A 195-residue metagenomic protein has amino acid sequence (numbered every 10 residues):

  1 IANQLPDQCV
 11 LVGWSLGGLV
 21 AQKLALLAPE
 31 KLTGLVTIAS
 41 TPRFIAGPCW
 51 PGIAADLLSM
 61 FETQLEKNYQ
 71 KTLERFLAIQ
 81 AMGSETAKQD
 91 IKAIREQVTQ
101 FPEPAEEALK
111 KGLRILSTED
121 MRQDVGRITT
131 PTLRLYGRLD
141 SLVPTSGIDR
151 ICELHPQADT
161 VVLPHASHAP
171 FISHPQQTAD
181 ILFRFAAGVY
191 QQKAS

Functional and structural regions predicted by a protein language model:
I1-V12, D180: Active-site loop/oxyanion-hole signature of alpha/beta-hydrolase fold enzymes
G13-G17, A21: Gly/Ala-rich beta-loop-alpha elbow adjacent to hydrolase catalytic centers
L26, K31-K67, A108: Flexible "cap/lid" loop of the alpha/beta hydrolase fold
K67-D124: Conserved alpha/beta-hydrolase catalytic His-Asp/Glu region
I128, R134-Y136, D140: Short beta-strand/loop motif that positions the catalytic acidic residue of the alpha/beta-hydrolase fold
S141-G147: Conserved alpha/beta-hydrolase "acid-adjacent" motif
D149-A158: Active-site-adjacent alpha-helix of alpha/beta-hydrolase-fold enzymes
A158-S195: Catalytic active-site module of serine/aspartate enzymes centered on a nucleophile-bearing elbow/loop
